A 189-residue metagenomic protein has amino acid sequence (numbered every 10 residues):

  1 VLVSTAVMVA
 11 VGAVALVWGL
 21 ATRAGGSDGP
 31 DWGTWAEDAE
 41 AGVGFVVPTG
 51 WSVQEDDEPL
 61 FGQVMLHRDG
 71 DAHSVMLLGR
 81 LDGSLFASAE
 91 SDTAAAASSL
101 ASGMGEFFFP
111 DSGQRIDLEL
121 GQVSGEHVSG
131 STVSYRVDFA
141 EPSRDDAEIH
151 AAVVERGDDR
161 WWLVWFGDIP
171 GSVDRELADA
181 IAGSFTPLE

Functional and structural regions predicted by a protein language model:
V1-D31: Hydrophobic single-pass membrane-targeting/anchoring helices
D28-P48: Short extracytoplasmic/periplasmic juxtamembrane "stem" segments immediately C-terminal to an N-terminal membrane anchor
T34-E40, V64-H67, G121-S124: Short acidic-hydrophobic surface loop/beta-edge motif
A41, F45-S98: Secretory pathway targeting signatures of secreted, lumenal, and periplasmic proteins
W51, W162-E189: Surface-exposed amphipathic alpha-helical segments
A95, S99, G103, E176-A180: Extracytoplasmic/secreted proteins, especially bacterial periplasmic and envelope-associated proteins
S98-A151: Signature of long, low-cysteine stretches enriched in small and polar/charged residues
D146-D168: A short, surface-exposed beta-strand/turn
